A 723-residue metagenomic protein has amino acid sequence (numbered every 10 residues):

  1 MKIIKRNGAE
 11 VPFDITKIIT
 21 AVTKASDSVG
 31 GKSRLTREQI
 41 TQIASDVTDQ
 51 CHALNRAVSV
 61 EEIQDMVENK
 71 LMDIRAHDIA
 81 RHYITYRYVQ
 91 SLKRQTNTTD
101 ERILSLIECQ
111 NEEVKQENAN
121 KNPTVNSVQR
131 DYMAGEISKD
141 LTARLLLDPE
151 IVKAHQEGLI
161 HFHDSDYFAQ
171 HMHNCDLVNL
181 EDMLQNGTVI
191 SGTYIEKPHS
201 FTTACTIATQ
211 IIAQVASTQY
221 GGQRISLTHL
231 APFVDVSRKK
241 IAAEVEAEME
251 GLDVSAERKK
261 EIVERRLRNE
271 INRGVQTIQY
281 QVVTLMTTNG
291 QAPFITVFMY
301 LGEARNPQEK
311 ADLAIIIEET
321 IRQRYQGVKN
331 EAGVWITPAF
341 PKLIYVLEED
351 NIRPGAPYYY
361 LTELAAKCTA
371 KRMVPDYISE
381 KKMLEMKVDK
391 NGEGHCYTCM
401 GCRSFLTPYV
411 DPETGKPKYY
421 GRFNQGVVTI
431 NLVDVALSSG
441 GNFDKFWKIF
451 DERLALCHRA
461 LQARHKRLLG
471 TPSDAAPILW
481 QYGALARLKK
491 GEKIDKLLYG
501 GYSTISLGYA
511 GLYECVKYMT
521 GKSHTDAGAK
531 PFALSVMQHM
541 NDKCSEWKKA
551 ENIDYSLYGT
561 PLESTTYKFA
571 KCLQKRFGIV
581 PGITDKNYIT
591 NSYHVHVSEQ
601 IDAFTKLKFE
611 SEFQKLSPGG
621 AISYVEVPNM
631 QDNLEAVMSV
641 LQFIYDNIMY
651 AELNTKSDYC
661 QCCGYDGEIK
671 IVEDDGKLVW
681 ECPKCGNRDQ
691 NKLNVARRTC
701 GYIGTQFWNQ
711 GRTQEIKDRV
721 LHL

Functional and structural regions predicted by a protein language model:
M1-Q110, K717-H722: Charged, amphipathic alpha-helical regulatory modules used for macromolecular assembly or allosteric control
D14, K677, T699-Y702: Conformational switch/transducer regions in large eukaryotic molecular machines and scaffolds
T23, H458, Q462, Y513-K517: Amphipathic, well-packed alpha-helical segments that form the structural scaffold of globular domains
V89-G501, K522, D526-R688, N694: Conserved catalytic cores of very large enzyme subunits
I271-V275, Q279, K517-Y518, R712-D718: Metallocofactor- and cofactor-centric catalytic cores in central/energy metabolism, strongly enriched
M299, I505-Y518, Q538, R698: Contiguous, well-ordered alpha-helical segments that form the cores/surfaces of helical PPI scaffolds
G686-L723: Long insertion/accessory domains within large nucleic-acid-processing enzymes
